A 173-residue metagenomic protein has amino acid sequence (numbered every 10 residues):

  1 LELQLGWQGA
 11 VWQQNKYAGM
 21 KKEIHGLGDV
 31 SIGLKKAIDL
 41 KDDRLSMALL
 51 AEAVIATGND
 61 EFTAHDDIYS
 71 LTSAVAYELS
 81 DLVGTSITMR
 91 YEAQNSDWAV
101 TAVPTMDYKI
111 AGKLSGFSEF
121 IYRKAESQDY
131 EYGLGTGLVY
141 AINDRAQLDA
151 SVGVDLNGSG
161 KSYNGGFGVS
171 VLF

Functional and structural regions predicted by a protein language model:
L1-F173: Transmembrane beta-barrel domains of Gram-negative outer membranes and organellar outer membranes
